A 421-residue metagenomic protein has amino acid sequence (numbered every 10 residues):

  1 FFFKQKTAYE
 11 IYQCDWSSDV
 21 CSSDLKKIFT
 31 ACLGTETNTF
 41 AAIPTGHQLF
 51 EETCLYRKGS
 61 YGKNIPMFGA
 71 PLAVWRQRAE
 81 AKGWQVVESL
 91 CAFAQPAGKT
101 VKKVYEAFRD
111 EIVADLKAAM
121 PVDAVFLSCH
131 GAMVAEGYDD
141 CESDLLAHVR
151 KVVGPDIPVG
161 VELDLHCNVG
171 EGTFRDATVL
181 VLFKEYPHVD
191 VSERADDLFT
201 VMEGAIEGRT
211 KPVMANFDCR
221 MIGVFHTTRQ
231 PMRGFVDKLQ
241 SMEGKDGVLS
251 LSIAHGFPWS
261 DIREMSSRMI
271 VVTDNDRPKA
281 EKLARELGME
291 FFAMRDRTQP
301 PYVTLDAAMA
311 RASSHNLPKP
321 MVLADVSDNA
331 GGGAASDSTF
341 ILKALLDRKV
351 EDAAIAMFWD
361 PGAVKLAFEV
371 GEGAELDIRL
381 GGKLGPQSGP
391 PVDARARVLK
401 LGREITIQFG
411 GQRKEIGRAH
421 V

Functional and structural regions predicted by a protein language model:
F1-D24, A419-H420: Single conserved hydrophobic/aromatic residue that forms the stacking wall/gate of nucleotide- or nucleobase-binding
S23-R78: N-terminal amphipathic/basic leader segments beginning at the initiator methionine
L25, F29, L33-E36, G98-R109 (+5 more regions): Active-site histidine-anchored catalytic micro-motif
L55-R57, E88-K99, S128-H130, M269 (+1 more regions): Gly-rich Lys/Arg/Thr-decorated short loops/hinges at beta-loop-alpha junctions or inter-strand turns that position
P66-A81, E88-L116, V122, M133-A135 (+2 more regions): Conserved beta-alpha junction segments in alpha/beta enzyme cores
W75, A79, F108-V122, V169-E171 (+4 more regions): Structured alpha-helical segments in the cores of large, soluble enzyme domains
I206-F235: Internal, active-site/partner-interface "lid" segment
F225-R418: Hard-cation-handling environments
